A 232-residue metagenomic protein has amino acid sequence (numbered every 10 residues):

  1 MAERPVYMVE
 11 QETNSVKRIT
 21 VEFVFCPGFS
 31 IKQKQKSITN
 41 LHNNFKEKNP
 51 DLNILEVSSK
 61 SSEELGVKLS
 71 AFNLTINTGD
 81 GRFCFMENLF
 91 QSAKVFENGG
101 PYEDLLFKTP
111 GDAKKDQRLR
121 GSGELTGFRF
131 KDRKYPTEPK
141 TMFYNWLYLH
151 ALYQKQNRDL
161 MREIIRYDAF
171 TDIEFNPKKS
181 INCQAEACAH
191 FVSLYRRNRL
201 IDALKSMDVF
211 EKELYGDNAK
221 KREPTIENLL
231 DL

Functional and structural regions predicted by a protein language model:
M1-N53, V57: Short, extreme N-terminal leader segments that mark the start of a protein/domain
V57-R120: Aromatic- and glycine-enriched beta-alpha-beta binding-site module
K60-E64, R133-E138, I173-I181: Short, charged/polar micro-motifs that form catalytic or ligand-binding hotspots
R120-S122, T141-T171: Short acidic, glycine/tyrosine-flanked loop/strand segments centered on an H-E-D-like triad
G121, F128-F130: Charged, low-complexity helical/coil segments in non-catalytic cytosolic or luminal regions
P177-F191: Active-site nucleophilic cysteine motif
A189-R197, I201-D202: Charged low-complexity "KEKE/polyampholyte" interaction tracts
S206-L232: Short terminal or interdomain "cap/linker" segment that borders an active site or interface and mediates
